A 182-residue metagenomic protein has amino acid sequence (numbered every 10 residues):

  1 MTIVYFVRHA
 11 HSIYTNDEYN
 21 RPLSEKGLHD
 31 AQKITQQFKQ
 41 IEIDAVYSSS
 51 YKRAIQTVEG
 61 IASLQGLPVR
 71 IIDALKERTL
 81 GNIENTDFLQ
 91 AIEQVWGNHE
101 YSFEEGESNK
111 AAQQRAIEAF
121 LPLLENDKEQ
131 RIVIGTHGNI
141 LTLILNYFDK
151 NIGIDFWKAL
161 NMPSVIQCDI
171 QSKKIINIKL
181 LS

Functional and structural regions predicted by a protein language model:
T2-I71: Active-site-proximal alpha-helix that buttresses catalytic centers in soluble enzyme cores
V4, Q130-N139: Generic beta-sheet signal
S12, I140-L141: Short active-site segment of divalent metal-dependent hydrolases/proteases that encodes the spacing between
P22, S63-I117: Phosphate-handling substructures
Q40-E42, L123-Q130: Glycine-rich phosphate-binding loop signature in dinucleotide/nucleotide-binding domains
S48-S49, Q114, G135-T136: Short beta-strand scaffold positions
G60, L143-Y147: Active-site signature of alpha/beta-hydrolase-fold catalytic machinery across serine- and Asp/Cys-nucleophile hydrolases
D149-K179: Domain-level recognition of soluble alpha/beta enzyme cores, biased toward histidine phosphatases/phosphomutases
